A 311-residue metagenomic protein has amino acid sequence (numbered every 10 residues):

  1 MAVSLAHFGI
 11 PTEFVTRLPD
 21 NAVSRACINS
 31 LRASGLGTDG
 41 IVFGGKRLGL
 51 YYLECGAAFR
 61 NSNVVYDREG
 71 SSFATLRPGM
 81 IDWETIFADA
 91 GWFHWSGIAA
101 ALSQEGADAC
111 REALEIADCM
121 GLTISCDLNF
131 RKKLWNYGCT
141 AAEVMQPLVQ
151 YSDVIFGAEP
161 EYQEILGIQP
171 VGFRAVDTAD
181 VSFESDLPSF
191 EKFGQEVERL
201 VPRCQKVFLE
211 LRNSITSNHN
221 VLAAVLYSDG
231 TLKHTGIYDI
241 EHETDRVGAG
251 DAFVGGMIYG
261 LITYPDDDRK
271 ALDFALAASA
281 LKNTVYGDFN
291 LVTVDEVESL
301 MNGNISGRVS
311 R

Functional and structural regions predicted by a protein language model:
M1-P11, G260-Y264: Alpha-helix C-terminal capping segments
L5, A158, G250: Short, conserved phosphate/pyrophosphate- and ester-handling motifs at nucleotide-, phospho-/glycolipid
A6, R32, R111, E115-C119 (+1 more regions): Anion (oxyanion) recognition and catalysis
P11-I98, V297-R311: Conserved N-terminal subdomain of the carbohydrate kinase-like
T12, T38, I124-C126, F156: Hydrophobic beta-strand scaffold residues
W92-I98, T123-K132, E159, F208-E210: Short beta-strands and strand-loop turn motifs
M120, L134-T231: Conserved phosphate/ATP/ADP-binding segment of small-molecule kinases
S217, K233-N304: Conserved post-catalytic alpha-helical subdomain immediately downstream of the catalytic base and nucleotide-binding
